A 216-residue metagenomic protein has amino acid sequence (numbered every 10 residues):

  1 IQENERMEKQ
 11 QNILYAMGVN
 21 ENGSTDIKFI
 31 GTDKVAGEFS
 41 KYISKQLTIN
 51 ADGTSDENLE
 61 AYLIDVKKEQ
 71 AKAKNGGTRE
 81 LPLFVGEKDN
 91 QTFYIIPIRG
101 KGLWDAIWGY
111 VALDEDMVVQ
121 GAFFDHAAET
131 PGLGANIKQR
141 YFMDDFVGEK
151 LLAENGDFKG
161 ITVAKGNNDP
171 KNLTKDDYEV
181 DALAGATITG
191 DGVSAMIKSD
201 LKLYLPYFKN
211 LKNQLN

Functional and structural regions predicted by a protein language model:
I1-N216: Flexible, solvent-exposed loop/hinge segments and secondary-structure transition points
